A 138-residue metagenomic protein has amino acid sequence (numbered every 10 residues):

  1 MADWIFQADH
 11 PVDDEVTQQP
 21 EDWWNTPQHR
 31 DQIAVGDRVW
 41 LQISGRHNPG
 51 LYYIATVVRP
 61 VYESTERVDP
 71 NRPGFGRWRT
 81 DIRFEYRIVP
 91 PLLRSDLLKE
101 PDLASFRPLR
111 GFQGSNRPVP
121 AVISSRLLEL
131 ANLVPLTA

Functional and structural regions predicted by a protein language model:
M1-I5, V12, Q18-Q28, S64-A138: Contiguous surface segments at macromolecular interaction interfaces
I5-Q7, W40: Structural motif
R30-I43: Short coil-to-beta transition motif at edge beta-strands of beta-rich domains
V35-D37, L51-Y53, G76-T80: A generic structural signal for short beta-strands and their flanking turns/coil linkers
Q42, P60-E63: Amphipathic alpha-helical interaction surfaces
I43-P49: Short, charged beta-turn/beta-strand-edge "cap" motif at the junction between a beta-strand and an adjacent loop
G50-P60: Short beta-strand-centered aromatic/proline hotspots
